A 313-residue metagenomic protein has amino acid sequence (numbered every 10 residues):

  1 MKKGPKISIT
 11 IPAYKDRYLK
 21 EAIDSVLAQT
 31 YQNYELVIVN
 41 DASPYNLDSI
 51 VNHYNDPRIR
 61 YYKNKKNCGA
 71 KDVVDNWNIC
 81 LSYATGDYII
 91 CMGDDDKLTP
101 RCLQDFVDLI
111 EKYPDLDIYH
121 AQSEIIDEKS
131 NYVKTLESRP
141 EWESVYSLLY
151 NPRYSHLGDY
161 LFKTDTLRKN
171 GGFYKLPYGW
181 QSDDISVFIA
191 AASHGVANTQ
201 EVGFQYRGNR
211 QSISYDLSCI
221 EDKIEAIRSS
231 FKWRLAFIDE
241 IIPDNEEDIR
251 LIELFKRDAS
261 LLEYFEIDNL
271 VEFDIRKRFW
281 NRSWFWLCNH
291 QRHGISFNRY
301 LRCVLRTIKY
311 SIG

Functional and structural regions predicted by a protein language model:
M1, A259-G313: Membrane-interface aromatic/basic loop that binds lipid-linked glycans or pyrophosphate carriers, typified by
P5-T10, S25, E35, I185: Cell-envelope/extracellular polymer assembly enzymes that use nucleotide-activated donors
I9, W142-A226: Conserved nucleotide-sugar donor-binding catalytic segment
K15-A28: Short, well-formed alpha-helical segments that are part of the catalytic scaffolds of diverse glycosyltransferases
L27-K66: Acidic donor-binding segment of Leloir-type glycosyltransferases
N46, D96-L109: Acidic donor-binding/catalytic loop of UDP-sugar-dependent glycosyltransferases, especially processive GT2
R58-I59, K65-L81, L103-G171, R234: Flexible acidic/His/Gly-enriched loops in nucleotide-sugar-dependent glycosyltransferase catalytic domains
I89: Short aromatic/hydrophobic "clamp" motif used to bind/position activated sugar donors
